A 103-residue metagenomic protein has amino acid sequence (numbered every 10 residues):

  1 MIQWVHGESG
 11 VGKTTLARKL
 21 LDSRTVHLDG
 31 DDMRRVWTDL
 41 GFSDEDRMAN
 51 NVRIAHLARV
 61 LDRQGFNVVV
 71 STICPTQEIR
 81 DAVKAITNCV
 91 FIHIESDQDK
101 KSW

Functional and structural regions predicted by a protein language model:
I2: Walker A (P-loop) ATP-phosphate-binding motif of ABC ATPase nucleotide-binding domains
V5: Hydrophobic anchor at the beta1->P-loop junction of P-loop NTPases
E8: P-loop (Walker A) phosphate-binding loop of NTP-binding proteins
V11-R63: Conserved substrate/cofactor phosphate-moiety recognition/catalytic segment in nucleotide-dependent phosphotransferases
V36, L40-S43, A58-V68, T72-W103: ATP-dependent NMP and nucleoside kinases share a basic, alpha-helical "lid"
